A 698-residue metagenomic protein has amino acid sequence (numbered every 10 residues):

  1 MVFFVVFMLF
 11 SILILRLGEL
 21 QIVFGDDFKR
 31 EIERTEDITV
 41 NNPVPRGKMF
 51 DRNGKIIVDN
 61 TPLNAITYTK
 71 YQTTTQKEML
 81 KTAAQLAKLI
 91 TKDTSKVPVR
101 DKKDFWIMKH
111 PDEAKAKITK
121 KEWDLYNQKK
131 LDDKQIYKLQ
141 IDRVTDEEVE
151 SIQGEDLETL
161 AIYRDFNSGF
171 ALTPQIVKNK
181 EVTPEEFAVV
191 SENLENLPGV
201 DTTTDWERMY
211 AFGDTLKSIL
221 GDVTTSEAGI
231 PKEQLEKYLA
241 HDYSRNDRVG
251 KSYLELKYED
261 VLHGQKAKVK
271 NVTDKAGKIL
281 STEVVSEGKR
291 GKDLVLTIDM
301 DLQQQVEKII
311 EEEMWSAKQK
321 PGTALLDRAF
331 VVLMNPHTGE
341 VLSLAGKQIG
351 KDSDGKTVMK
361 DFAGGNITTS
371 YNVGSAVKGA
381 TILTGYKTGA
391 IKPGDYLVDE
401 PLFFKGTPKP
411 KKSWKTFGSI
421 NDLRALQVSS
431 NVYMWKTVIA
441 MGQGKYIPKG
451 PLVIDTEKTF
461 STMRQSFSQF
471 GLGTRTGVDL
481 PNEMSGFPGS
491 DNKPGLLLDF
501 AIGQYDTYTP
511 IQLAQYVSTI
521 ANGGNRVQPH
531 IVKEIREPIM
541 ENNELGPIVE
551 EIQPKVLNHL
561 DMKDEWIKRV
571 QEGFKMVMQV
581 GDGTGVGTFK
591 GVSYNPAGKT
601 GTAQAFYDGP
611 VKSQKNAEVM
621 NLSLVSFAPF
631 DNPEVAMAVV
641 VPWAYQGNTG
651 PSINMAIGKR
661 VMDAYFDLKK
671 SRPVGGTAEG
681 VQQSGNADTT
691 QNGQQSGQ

Functional and structural regions predicted by a protein language model:
M1-D260, K268-L280, S286, V438 (+2 more regions): Membrane-proximal periplasmic segments of bacterial cell-envelope enzymes, especially penicillin-binding proteins
V5, L9, K92-K103, P111-D112 (+1 more regions): Cysteine/selenocysteine-centered motifs that mediate thiol-based redox chemistry or coordinate metal-sulfur cofactors
N42-P43, T75-A83, N179-F187, M209-L216 (+15 more regions): Solvent-exposed, acidic/flexible segments
R46-M49, L197-D201, S316-M334: Short N-terminal helix-loop-first-beta-strand/juxtamembrane motif that initiates sensory/input modules
V58-D59, N64, V272-E287, I298 (+4 more regions): Beta-lactam-recognizing serine transpeptidase/beta-lactamase-like catalytic domain environment
K77-K88, A188, E192, K217 (+16 more regions): Solvent-exposed, polar/charged alpha-helical surfaces in well-ordered, non-transmembrane soluble domains, broadly
V284-F330: A conserved hydrophobic secondary-structure block that centers on an alpha-helix together with its immediately flanking
